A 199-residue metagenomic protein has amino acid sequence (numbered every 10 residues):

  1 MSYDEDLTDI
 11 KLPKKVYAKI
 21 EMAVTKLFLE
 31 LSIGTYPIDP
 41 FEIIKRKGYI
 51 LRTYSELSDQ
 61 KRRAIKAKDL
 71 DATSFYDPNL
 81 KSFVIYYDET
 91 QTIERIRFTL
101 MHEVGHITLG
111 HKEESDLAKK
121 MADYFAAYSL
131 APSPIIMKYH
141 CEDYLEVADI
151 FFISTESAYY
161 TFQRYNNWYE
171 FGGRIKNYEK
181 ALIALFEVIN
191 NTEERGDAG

Functional and structural regions predicted by a protein language model:
M1-G199: Active-site hotspot residues in diverse enzymes, especially metal/ion-binding acidic/histidine motifs
